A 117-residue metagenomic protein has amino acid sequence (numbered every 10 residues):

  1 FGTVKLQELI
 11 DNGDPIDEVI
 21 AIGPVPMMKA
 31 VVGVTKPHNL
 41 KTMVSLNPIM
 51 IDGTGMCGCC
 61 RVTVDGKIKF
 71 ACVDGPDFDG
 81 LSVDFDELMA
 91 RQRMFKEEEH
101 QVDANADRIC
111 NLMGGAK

Functional and structural regions predicted by a protein language model:
F1-K117: Reductase modules of NAD(P)H-dependent flavoproteins
